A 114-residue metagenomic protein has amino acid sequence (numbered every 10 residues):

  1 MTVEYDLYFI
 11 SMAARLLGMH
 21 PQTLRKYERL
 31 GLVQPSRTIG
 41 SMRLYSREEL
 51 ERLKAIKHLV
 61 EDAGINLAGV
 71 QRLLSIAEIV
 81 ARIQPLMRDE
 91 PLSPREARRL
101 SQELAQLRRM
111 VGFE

Functional and structural regions predicted by a protein language model:
M1-D62: Basic helix-turn-helix/winged-helix DNA-binding cores and closely related short helical interaction motifs
L32, L74-E78, R88: Short amphipathic alpha-helical surface patches that mediate protein-protein
T38, L67-V70, P91-P94: Short, surface-exposed loop/turn segments at secondary-structure junctions
E51, A68, R95, R99: Charged, alpha-helix-enriched surfaces in structured cytosolic catalytic cores of large nucleotide-utilizing machines
R52-R82: A short, Lys/Arg-enriched interface patch at domain edges and termini
I79-E114: C-terminal regulatory/oligomerization modules of transcriptional regulators
